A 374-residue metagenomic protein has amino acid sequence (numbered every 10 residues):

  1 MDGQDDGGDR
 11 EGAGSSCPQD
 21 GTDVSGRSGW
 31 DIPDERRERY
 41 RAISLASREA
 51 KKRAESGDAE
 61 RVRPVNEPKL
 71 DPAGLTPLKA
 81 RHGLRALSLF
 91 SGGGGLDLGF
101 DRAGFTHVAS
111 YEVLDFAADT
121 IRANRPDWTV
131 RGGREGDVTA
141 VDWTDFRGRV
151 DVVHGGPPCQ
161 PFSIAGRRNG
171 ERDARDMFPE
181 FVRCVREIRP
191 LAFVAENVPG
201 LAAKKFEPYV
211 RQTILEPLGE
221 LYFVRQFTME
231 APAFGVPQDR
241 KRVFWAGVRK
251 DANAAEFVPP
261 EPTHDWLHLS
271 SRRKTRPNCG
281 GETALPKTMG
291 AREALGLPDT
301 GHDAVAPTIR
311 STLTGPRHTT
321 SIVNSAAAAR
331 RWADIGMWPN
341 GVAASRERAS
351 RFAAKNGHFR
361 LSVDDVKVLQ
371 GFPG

Functional and structural regions predicted by a protein language model:
D2-I43, A50-E55, P72, P286-G374: C-terminal target-recognition/interaction regions appended to catalytic cores
Y40-I43, S47-A192, P199-Q212, E216: Core alpha/beta nucleotide-donor-binding catalytic domains of modification enzymes
F90, Y111, D137, T228-E230 (+2 more regions): Residues at the C-termini of beta-strands that transition into short coil/loop
G133, P157, E196, V224 (+3 more regions): Residue-level signal for pocket-adjacent positions within structured domains
V141-V152, Q160-I335: Class I S-adenosyl-L-methionine
